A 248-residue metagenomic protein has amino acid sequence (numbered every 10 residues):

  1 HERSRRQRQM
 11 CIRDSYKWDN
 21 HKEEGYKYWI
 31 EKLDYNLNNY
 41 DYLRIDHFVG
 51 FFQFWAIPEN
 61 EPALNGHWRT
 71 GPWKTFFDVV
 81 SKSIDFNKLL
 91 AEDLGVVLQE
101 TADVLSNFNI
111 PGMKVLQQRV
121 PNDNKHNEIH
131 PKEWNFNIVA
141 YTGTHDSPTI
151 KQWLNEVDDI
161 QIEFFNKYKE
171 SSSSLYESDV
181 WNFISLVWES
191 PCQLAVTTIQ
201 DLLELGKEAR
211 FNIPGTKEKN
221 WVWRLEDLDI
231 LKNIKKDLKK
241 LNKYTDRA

Functional and structural regions predicted by a protein language model:
H1-R8, I12: Single conserved hydrophobic/aromatic residue that forms the stacking wall/gate of nucleotide- or nucleobase-binding
R5, I57-H67, R210-K219: Aromatic- and acidic-residue-enriched segments that line the glycan-binding/catalytic groove of carbohydrate-active
R13, W55-N60, K82-D85, I160-K167 (+1 more regions): Short acidic (Asp/Glu) and glycine-rich catalytic loops that position anionic groups and cofactors
R13-K27, E61-R69, E170-S174, R224: The substrate-binding groove and active-site-proximal loops of carbohydrate-active enzymes, especially glycoside
E24-I110: Active-site neighborhood of glycoside hydrolase catalytic domains
D41, C192-A195, K219: A short pocket-lining beta-strand/turn micro-motif at the edge of beta-sheets
F86-N87, D93-K207: Conserved alpha/beta catalytic core and glycan-binding cleft of carbohydrate-active enzymes
E204-A248: Structured C-terminal cap/extension of enzyme domains
